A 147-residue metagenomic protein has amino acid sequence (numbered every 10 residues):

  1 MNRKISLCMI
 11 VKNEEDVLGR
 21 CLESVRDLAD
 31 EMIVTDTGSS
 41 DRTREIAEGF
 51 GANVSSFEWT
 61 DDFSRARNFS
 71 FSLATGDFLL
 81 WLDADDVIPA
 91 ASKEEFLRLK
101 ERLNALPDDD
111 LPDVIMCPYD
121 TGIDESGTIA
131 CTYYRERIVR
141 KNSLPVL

Functional and structural regions predicted by a protein language model:
N2-S6: Extreme N-terminal starter segment of soluble prokaryotic enzymes
M9-E31: Short, well-formed alpha-helical segments that are part of the catalytic scaffolds of diverse glycosyltransferases
S24, D36-E48, W59, D83: A conserved acidic beta->alpha catalytic loop
L28, F50, T132-Y134: Residues that flank catalytic or metal-binding motifs in active/ligand-binding sites
I33-D36, S55: Conserved beta-strand positions in the Rossmann-like core of class I SAM-dependent methyltransferases
R44-F69, L73: Conserved donor nucleotide-binding strand/loop of the catalytic core
S64-F71, I88-L147: Catalytic-site signature of metal-activated, phosphate-bearing donor transferases, centered on the GT-A/GT-A-like
L79: Short aromatic/hydrophobic "clamp" motif used to bind/position activated sugar donors
